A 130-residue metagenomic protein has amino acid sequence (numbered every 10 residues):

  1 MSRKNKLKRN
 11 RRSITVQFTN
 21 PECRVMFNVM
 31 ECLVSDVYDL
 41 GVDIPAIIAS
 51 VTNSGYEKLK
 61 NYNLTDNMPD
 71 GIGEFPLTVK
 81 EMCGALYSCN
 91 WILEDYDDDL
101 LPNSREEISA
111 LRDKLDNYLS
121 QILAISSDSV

Functional and structural regions predicted by a protein language model:
M1-V130: Positively charged, low-complexity terminal tracts and the immediately adjacent first secondary-structure elements
